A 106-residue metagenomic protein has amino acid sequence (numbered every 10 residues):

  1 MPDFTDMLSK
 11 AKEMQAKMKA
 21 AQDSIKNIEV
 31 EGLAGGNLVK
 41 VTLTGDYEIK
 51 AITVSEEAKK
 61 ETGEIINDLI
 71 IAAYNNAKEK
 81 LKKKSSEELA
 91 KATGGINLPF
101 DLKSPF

Functional and structural regions predicted by a protein language model:
M1-E31, K80-F106: Long amphipathic alpha-helical segments used for membrane anchoring, targeting, substrate engagement, or oligomerization
A11, Y47, I70: Residue-level signature of catalytic and energy-coupling elements of molecular machines, predominantly ATP/GTP-dependent
V30-S55, E61: N-terminal intrinsically disordered, cationic/polar leader segments that include organellar targeting peptides
N37-K40, A51, A73, I96 (+1 more regions): Alpha-helix boundary/capping detector
K59-D68: A short, polar/charged loop-to-alpha-helix boundary motif
L69, A73-L81: Stable alpha-helical structural segments in soluble proteins, enriched in small hydrophobic residues
